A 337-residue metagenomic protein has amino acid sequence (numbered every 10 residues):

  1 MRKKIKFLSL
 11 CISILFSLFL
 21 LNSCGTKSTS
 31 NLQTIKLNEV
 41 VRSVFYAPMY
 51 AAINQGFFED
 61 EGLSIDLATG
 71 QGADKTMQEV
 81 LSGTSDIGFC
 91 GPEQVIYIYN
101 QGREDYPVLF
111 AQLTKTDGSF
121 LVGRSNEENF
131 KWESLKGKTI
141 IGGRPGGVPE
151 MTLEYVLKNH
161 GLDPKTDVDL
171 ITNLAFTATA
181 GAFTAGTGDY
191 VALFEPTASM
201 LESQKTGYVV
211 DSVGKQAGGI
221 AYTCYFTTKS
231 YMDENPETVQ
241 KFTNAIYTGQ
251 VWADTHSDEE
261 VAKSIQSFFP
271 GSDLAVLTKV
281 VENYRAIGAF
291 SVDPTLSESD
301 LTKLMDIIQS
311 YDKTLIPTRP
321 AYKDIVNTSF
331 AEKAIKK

Functional and structural regions predicted by a protein language model:
M1-T34, K333-K337: Short, low-complexity disordered leader/linker segments with a strong preference for bacterial N-terminal type II
S30-K165, D169-A175, A182, D189-E195 (+3 more regions): Short, glycine-/small- and polar/acidic-enriched structural segments that line small-molecule recognition paths
S43, G70-D74, F89, R144-V148 (+6 more regions): Soluble non-cytosolic domains of exported or imported proteins
A51, F57, V156, M200 (+2 more regions): Residues within well-ordered alpha helices
T84-S85, T184, R285-E298, F330-K337: Short amphipathic alpha-helical segments at helix boundaries and their inter-helical linkers
Q94, T177-F269: Pocket-lining segment of extracytoplasmic ligand-binding domains
D233-I316: Secondary-structure end/capping motifs
T302-K337: Conserved C-terminal helix/tail region of periplasmic/extracytoplasmic solute-binding proteins
